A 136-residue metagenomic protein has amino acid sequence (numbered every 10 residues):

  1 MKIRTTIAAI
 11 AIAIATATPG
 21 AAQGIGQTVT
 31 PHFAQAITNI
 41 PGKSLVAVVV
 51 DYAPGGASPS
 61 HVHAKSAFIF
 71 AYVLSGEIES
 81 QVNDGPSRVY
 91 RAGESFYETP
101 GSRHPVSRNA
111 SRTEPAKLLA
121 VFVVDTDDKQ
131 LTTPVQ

Functional and structural regions predicted by a protein language model:
M1-I7: Bacterial N-terminal signal peptides that target proteins for export
A8-A17: Bacterial N-terminal signal peptides
T18-G24: Sec/Tat signal peptide C-region and signal peptidase I cleavage site
Q27-S60, S66, V121: A short glycine-rich, His/Asp/Glu-containing loop-to-beta-strand
I37-G42, Y52-P54, D84-G101: Short acidic-glycine-tyrosine-enriched beta hairpin
S66-G85, A92-E94: Glycine- and acidic-residue-biased ligand/ion/polar-headgroup-sensing regions
E79, P86, G101-D128: Ligand-binding loop in jelly-roll beta-barrel domains
